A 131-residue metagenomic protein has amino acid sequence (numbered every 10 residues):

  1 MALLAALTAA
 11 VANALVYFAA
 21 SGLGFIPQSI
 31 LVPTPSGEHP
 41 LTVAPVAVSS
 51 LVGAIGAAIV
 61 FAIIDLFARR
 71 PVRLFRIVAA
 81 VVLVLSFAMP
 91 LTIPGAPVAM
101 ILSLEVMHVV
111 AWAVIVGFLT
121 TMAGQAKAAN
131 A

Functional and structural regions predicted by a protein language model:
M1, T42-V46, A99: Short alpha-helical transmembrane interface motifs in multi-pass membrane proteins
A2, A6, A10, A14 (+6 more regions): Alpha-helical transmembrane spans of integral membrane proteins, capturing the lipid-embedded, hydrophobic core of TM
A10-P27: Transmembrane alpha-helix/helix-exit interface in multi-pass inner-membrane proteins
S21-G22, L66, T120-G124: Transmembrane helix-loop junction
P27-T42: Perimembrane loop-to-helix junctions flanking transmembrane segments
A62-L83: Internal alpha-helical transmembrane segments of multi-pass membrane proteins
A88-S103: Membrane-helix boundary connector in multi-pass membrane proteins
V109-A131: Membrane-water interface at the C-terminal end of transmembrane alpha helices
